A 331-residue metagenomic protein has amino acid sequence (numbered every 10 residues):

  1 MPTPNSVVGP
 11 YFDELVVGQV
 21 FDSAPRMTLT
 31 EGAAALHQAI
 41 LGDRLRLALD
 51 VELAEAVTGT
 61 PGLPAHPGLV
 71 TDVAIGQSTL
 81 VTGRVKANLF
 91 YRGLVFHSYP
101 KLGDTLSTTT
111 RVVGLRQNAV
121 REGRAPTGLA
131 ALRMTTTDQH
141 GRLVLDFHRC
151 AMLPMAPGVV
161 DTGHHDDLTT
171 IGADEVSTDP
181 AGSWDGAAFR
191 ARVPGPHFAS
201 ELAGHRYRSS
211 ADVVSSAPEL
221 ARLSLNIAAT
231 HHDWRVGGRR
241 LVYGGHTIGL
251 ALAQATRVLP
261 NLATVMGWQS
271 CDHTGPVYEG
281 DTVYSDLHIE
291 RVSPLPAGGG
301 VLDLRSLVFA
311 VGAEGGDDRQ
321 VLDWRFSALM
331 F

Functional and structural regions predicted by a protein language model:
M1-Q19, L102-S183, E279, D286-F331: HotDog/MaoC-like acyl-thioester-processing domains
M1-V57, M152-G238, S327: Non-catalytic linker/capping segments at the edges of enzyme domains
F12-L15, T28-L29, P64, L94 (+5 more regions): Hydrophobic beta-strand core residues of beta-sandwich domains
P25, R92, A130-L132, A203-H205 (+2 more regions): Structural beta-strand/beta-sheet cores of well-ordered domains, especially the beta-sheet scaffolds that support
T30, L63, P67, V213 (+1 more regions): Hydrophobic alpha-helical segments and helix-packing faces
E55-A65, L69-L115, T247-E290: Hydrophobic beta-strand-centered segment that forms part of the acyl-chain substrate-binding groove
T71, Y91, M134, D185 (+4 more regions): Aromatic/pi-system hotspot detector in well-structured domains
G237, L241, M266-W268: A beta-strand-loop signature enriched in Asp, Gly, Thr, and Trp that corresponds to the sialidase/neuraminidase Asp-box
